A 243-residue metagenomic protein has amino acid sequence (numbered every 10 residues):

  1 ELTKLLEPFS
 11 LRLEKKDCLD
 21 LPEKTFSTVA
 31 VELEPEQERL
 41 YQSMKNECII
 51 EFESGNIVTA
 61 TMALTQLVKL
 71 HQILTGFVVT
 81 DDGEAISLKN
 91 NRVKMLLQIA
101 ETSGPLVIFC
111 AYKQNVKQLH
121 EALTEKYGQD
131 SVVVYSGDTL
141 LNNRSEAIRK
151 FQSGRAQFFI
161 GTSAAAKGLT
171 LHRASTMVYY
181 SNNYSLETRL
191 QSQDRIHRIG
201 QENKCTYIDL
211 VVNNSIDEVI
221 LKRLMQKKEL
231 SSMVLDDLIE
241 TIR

Functional and structural regions predicted by a protein language model:
E1-G104, L224-Q226: Inter-lobe coupling linker of SF2 helicases/translocases
K24-F26, G128-S131, H172-T176, Q201-Y207: Short glycine-/polar-rich loops that comprise or flank the Walker A/P-loop and associated switch/sensor motifs
P35-E38, Q114-N115, L140, A165-A166 (+3 more regions): Conserved nucleotide-binding/hydrolysis micro-motifs of P-loop NTPases
K89, A111-K113: Helix N-cap/beta->alpha junction signal
V107-F109, K117-H120, K126-S163: Conserved helicase ATPase core of P-loop NTP-dependent helicases/translocases
V116-H120, S145-I148, F158-S181, S185-K204: SF2 helicase motor core recognition
Y184-R243: A conserved SF2-helicase RecA2
